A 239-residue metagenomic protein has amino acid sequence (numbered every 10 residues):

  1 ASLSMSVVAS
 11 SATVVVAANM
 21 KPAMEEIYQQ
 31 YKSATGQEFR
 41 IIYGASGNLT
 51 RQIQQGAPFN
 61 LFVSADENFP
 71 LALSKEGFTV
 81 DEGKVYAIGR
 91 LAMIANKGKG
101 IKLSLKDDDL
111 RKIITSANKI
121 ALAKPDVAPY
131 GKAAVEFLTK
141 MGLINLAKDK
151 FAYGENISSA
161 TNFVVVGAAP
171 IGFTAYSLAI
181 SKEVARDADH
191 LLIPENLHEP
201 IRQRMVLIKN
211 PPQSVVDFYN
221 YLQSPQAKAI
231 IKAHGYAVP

Functional and structural regions predicted by a protein language model:
A1-S6: Bacterial N-terminal signal peptides
V7-A34, R40-Y43, G47, R51-A57 (+4 more regions): Exported/periplasmic ABC-transporter solute-binding proteins
V63: Short active-site segment of divalent metal-dependent hydrolases/proteases that encodes the spacing between
